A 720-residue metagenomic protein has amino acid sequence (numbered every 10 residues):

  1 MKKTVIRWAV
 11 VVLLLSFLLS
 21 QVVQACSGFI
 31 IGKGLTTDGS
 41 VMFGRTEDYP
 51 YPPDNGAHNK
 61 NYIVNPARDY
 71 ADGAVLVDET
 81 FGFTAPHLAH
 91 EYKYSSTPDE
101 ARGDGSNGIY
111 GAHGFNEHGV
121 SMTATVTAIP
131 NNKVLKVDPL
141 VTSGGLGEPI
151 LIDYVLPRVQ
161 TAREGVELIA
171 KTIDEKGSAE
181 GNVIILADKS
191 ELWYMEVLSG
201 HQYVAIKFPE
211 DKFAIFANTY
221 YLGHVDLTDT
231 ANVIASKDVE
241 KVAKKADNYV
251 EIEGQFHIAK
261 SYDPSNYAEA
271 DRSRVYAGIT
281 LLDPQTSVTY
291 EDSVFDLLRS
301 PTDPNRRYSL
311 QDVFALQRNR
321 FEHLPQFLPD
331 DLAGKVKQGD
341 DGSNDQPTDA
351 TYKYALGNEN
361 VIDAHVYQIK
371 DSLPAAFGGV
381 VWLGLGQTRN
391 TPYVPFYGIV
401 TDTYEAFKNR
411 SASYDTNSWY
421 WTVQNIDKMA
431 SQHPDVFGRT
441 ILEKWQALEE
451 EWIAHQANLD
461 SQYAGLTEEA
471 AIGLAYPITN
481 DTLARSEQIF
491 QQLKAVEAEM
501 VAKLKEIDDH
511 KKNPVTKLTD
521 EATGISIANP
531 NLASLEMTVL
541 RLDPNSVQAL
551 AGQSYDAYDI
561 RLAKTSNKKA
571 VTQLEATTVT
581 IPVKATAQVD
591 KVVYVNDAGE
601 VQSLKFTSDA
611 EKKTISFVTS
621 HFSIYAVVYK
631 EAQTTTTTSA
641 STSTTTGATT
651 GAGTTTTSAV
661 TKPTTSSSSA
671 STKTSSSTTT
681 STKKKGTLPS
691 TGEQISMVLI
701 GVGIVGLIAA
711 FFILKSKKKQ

Functional and structural regions predicted by a protein language model:
C26-G147, L168-Y308: A contiguous strand-loop segment
G334-G465: Substrate-recognition/cap regions that form aromatic- and gly/pro-loop-enriched pockets for small-molecule ligands
L442-K511: Histidine-centered catalytic/metal-binding microenvironments
K512-V515, T519-A522, P544-A598, E631-Q633: Proteolytic processing hotspots in large secreted/extracellular or virion-associated proteins and select intracellular
K568-Q573, T586-Q588, V595-T636, A640: Proteolytic cleavage junctions
V628-T691: C-terminal low-complexity, Ser/Thr- and acidic/Pro-rich disordered "stalk" regions positioned immediately N-terminal
P689-V702: Juxtamembrane/start-of-transmembrane alpha-helix segments at the extracytoplasmic/lumenal side of membrane anchors
V705-Q720: C-terminal membrane-anchoring or membrane-association module
